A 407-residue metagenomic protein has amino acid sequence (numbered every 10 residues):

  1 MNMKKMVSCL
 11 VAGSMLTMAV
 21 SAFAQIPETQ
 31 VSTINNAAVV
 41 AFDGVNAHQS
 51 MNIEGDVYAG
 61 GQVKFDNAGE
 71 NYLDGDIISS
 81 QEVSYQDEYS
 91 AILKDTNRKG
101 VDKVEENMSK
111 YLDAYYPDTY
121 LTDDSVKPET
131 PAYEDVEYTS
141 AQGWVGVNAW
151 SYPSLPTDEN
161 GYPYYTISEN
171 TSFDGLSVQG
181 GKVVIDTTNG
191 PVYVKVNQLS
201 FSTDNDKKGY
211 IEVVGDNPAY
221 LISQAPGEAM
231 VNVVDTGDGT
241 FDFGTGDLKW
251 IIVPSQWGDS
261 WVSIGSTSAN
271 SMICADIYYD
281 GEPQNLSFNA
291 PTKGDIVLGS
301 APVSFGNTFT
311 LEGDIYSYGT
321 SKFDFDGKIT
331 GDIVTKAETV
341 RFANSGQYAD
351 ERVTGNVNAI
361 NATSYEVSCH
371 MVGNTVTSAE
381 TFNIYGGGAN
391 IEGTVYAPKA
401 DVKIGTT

Functional and structural regions predicted by a protein language model:
M1-I26: Sec-dependent, cleavable N-terminal signal peptides
Q25-T407: Primarily marks folded extracellular/lumenal domains of secretory and cell-surface proteins
